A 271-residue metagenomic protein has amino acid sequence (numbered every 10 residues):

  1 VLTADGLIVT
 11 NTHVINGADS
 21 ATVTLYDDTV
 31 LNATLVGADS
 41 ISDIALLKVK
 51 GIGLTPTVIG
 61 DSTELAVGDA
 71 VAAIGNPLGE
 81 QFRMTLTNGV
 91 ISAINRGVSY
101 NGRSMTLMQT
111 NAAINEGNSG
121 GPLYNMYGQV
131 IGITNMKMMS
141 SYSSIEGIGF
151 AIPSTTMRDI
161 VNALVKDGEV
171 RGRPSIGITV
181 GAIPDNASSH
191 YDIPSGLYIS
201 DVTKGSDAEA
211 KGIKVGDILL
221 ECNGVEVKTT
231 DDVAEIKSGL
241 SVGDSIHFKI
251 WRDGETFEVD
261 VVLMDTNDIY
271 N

Functional and structural regions predicted by a protein language model:
V1-S188, P194-S195, K204, S238-S241 (+2 more regions): Serine-dependent protease modules
L2, I8-V9, A208-T230: Conserved PDZ fold ligand-binding element
S188-S189, T230: Acyl-donor (CoA/ACP) binding surface of acyl/acetyltransferases
D201: Glycine-rich loop/hinge motif
D244-I246, F257: Exposed beta-strand face motif in extracellular beta-rich ectodomains
V259-V262: Edge beta-strands of extracellular beta-sandwich domains
